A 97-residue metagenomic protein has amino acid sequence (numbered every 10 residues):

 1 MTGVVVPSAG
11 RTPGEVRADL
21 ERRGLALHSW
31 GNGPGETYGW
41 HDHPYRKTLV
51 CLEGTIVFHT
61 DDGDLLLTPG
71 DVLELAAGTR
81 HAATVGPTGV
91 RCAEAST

Functional and structural regions predicted by a protein language model:
M1-G31, G39: A short, N-terminal "cap"/entry segment at the start of jelly-roll beta-barrel domains of the cupin/DSBH fold
P34, P44-Y45, G63, T79-R80 (+1 more regions): A generic "binding-loop/recognition-motif" signal
T37-Y38, V72-L73, A77-A82: Histidine-centered metal-chelating micro-motifs
D42, V50, P69, A77 (+1 more regions): Conserved strand-loop elements at the edges of beta-sheets that form or border functional pockets
D42-F58: Short, conserved beta-strand element in jelly-roll/cupin
D61-A77: Short acidic-glycine-tyrosine-enriched beta hairpin
A77-T97: Ligand-binding loop in jelly-roll beta-barrel domains
